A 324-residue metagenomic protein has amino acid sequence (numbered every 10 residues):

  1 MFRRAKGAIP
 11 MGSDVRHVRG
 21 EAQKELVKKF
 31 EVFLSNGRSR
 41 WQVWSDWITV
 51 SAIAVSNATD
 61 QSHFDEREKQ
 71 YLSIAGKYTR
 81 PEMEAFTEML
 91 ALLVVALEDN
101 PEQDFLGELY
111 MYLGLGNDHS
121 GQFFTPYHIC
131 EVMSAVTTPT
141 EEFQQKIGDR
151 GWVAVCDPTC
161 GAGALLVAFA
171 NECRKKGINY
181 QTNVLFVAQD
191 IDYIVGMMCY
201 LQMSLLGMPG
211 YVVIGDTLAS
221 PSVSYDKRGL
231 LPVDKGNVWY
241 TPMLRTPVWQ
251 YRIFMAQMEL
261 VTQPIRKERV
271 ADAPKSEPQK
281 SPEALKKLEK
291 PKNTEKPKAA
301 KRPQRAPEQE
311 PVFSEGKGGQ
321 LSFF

Functional and structural regions predicted by a protein language model:
M1, M11, M83, M89 (+7 more regions): Detector for methionine-enriched segments
M1-V18, K298-F324: Intrinsically disordered, low-structural-confidence terminal and linker regions
K6-T159, G163-G177, L321-F324: Class I S-adenosyl-L-methionine
Q23, Q42, Q61, Q70 (+13 more regions): Residue-identity detector for glutamine
K28-E31, V184, V238-W239: Generic preference for hydrophobic/aromatic residues in regular secondary structure cores
Y71, Y78, Y110-Y112, Y127 (+7 more regions): Sequence-level detector for tyrosine residue identity
I129-D234: Conserved S-adenosyl-L-methionine
Q202-G319: S-adenosylmethionine
